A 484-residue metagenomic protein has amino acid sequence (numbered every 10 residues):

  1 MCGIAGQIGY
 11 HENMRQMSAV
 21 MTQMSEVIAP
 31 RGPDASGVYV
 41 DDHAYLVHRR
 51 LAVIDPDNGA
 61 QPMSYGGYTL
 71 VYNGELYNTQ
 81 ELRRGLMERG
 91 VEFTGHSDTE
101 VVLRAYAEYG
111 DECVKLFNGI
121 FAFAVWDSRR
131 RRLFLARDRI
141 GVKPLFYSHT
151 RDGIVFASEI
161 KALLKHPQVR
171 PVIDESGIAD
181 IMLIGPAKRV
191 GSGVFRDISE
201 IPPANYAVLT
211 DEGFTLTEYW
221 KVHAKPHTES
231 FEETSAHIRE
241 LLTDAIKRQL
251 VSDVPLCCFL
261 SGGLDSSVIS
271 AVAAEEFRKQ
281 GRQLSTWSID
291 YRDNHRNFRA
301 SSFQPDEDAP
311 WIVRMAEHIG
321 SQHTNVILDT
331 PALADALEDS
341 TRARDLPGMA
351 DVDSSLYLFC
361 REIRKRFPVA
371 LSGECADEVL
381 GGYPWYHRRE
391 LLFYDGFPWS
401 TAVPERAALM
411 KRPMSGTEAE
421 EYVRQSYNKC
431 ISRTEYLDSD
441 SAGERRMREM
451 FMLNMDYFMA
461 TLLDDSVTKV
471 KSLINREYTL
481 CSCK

Functional and structural regions predicted by a protein language model:
M1-A343, L356, C360: Cysteine-centered catalytic environments shared across enzyme families
A5-I8, R151, D211, Q304-E307 (+1 more regions): Glycine-rich active-site loop/lid subdomains used to bind and stabilize high-energy intermediates
